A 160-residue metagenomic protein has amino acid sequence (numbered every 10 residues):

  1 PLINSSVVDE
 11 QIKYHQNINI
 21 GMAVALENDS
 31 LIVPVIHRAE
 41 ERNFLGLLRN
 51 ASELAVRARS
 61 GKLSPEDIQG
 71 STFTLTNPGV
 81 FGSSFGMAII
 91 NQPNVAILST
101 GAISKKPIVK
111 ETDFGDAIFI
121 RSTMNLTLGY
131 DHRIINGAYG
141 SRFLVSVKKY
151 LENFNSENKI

Functional and structural regions predicted by a protein language model:
P1-I160: C-terminal catalytic/motor cores of large multi-domain enzyme assemblies
